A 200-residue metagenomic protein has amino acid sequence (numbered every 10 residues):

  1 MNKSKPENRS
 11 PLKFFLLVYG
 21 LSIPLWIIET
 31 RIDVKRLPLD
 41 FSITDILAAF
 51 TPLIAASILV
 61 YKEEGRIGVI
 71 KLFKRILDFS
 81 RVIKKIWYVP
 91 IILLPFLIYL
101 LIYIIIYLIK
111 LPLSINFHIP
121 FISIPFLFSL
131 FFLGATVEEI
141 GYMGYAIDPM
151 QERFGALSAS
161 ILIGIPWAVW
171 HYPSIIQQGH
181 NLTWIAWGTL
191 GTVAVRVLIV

Functional and structural regions predicted by a protein language model:
N2-A135: Specific transmembrane helices
S22, L72, E139, M150 (+1 more regions): Divalent metal-coordination and catalytic microenvironments
Y99-Y107, E138-E139, I161-Q177: Transmembrane alpha-helix/helix-exit interface in multi-pass inner-membrane proteins
L101, L133, A146, I199-V200: Hydrophobic/aromatic residues in alpha-helical transmembrane segments
V137-G164: Membrane-interface helix/loop boundary segments of multi-pass membrane proteins
S174-W187: Interfacial helix-loop-helix junctions of multi-pass membrane proteins
I185-V200: Functionally important transmembrane alpha-helices
